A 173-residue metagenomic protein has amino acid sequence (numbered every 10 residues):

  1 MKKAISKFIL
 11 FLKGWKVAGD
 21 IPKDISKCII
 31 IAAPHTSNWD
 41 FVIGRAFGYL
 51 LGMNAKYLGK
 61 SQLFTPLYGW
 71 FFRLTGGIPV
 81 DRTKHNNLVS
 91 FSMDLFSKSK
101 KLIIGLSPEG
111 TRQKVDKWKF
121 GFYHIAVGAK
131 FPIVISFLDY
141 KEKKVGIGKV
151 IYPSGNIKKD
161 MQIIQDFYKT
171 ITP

Functional and structural regions predicted by a protein language model:
K3, L10-F167: Soluble catalytic domains of membrane acyltransferases
Y168, P173: A conserved mid-domain beta-alpha-beta active-site/ligand-binding segment of alpha/beta enzyme cores
